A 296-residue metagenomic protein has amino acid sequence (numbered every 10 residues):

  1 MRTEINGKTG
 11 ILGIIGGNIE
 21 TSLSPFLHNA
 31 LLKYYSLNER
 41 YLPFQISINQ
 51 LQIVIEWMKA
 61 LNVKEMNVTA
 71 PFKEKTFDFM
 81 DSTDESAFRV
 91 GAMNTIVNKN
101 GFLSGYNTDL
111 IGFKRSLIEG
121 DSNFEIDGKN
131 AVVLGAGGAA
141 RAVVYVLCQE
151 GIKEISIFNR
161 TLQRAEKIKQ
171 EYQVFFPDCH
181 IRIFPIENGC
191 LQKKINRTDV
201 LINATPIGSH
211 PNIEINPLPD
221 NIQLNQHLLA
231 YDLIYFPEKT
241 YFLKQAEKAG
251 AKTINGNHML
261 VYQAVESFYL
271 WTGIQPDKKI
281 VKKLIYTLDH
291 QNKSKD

Functional and structural regions predicted by a protein language model:
T3-D121: Phosphate/diphosphate ligand-binding glycine-rich loop within oxidoreductases
I5-N6, E125-D127, G151, L218-L228: Short, conserved loop/helix-junction motifs that constitute active-site signature segments in enzyme catalytic cores
G16, G105-L110, L117, F124-I152 (+1 more regions): Glycine-rich adenosine-cofactor-binding loop
L42, S156, I254: Conserved beta-strand positions in the Rossmann-like core of class I SAM-dependent methyltransferases
G128, L229, L233-D296: Adenosine-phosphate binding glycine-rich loop
Q149-E154, A249-K252: Conserved S-adenosyl-L-methionine
H180-T253: Rossmann-like adenosine-cofactor binding region
